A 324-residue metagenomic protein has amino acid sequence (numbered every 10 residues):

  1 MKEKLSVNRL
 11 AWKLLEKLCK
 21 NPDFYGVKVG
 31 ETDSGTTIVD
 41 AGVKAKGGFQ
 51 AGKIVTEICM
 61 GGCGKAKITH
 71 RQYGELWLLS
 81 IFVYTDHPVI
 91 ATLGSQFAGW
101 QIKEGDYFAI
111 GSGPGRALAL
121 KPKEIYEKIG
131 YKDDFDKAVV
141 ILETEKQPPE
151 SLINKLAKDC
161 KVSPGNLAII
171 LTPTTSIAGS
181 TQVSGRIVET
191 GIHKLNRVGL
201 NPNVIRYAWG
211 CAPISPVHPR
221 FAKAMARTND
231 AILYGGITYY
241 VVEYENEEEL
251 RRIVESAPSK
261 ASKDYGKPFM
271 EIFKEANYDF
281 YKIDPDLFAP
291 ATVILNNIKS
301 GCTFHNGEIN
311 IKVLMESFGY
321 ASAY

Functional and structural regions predicted by a protein language model:
M1-E189, H193-Y324: Anaerobic metallocofactor- and corrinoid-dependent redox/one-carbon enzyme cores, especially those from methanogenesis
